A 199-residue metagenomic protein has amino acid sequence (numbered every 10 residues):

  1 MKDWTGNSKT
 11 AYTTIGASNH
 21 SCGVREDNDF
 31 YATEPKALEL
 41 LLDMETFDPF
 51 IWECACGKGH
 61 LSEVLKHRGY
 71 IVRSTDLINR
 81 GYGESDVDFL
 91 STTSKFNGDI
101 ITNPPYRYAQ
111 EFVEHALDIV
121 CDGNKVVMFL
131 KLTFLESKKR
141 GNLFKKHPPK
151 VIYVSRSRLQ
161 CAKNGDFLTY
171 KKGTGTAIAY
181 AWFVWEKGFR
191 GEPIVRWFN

Functional and structural regions predicted by a protein language model:
M1-N199: Class I S-adenosyl-L-methionine-dependent methyltransferase catalytic core
